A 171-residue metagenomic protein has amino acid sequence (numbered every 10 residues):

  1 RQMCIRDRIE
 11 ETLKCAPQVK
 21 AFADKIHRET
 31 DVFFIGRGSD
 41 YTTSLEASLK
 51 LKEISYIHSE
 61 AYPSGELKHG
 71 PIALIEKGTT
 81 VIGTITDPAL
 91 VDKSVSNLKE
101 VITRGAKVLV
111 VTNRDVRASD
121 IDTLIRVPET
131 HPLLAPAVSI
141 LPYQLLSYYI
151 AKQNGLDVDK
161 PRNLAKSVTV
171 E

Functional and structural regions predicted by a protein language model:
R1-C4: Short, small-residue-biased leader/transition segments that mark boundaries at the very start of proteins
R6-G36: Cofactor-pocket helix-loop regions in the catalytic cores of large enzyme subunits
I9-T12, F33-R37, Y41, T84-D87 (+2 more regions): Hydrophobic alpha-helical scaffolding
K25-K77, K107-V108, R114, L145-Y148 (+2 more regions): Anionic-ligand anchoring segments at beta-strand to alpha-helix junctions in alpha/beta enzyme folds, i.e., glycine
A61, V81, V110, L124-R126: Conserved beta-strand scaffold positions in the cores of enzyme catalytic domains, especially in NTP/NDP-utilizing
K68-E100, H131-S147, K152: Glycine-rich, anion-gripping cofactor-binding loops and their flanking helix/strand elements in enzyme active sites
R114-D122: Short loop/helix-cap segments at secondary-structure boundaries that form the rim of catalytic
I121-E171: Short alpha-helices
